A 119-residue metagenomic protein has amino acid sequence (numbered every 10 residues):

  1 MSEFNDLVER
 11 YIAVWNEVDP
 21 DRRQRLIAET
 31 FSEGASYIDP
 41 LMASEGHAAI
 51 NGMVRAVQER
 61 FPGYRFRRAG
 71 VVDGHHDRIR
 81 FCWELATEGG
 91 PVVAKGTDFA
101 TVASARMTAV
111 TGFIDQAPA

Functional and structural regions predicted by a protein language model:
M1-T30: Short acidic-aromatic low-complexity motifs
S2, N16, V57-A119: A beta-strand edge to alpha-helix "cap/lid" segment located at domain peripheries
F4, Q24-D77: A solvent-exposed, acidic/Ser-Thr-rich amphipathic alpha-helical stretch
V8, R22, M42, A100-T101 (+1 more regions): Low-complexity, compositionally biased segments
V8-E9, D39, C82: A short, structure-level motif marking secondary-structure boundaries and short turns
